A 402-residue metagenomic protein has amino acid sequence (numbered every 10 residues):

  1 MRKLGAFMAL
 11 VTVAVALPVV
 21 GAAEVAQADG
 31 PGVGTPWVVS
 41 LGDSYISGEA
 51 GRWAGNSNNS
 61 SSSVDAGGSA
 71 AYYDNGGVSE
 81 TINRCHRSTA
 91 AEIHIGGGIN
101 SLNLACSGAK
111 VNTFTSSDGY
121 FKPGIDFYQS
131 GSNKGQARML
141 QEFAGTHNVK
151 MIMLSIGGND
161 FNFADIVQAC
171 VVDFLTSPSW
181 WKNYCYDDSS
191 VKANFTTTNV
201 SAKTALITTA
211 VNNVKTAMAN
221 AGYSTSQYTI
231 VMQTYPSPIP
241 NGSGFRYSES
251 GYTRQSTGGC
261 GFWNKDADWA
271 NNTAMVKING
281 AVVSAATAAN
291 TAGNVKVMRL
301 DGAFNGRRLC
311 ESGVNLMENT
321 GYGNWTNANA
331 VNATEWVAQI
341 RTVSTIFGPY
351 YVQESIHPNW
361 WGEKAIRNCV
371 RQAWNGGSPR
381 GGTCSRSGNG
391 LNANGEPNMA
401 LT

Functional and structural regions predicted by a protein language model:
M1-A28: Secretory targeting and sorting signals
E24-S40, N133-I152, T208-T229: Short amphipathic alpha-helices and their capping/turn segments at secondary-structure boundaries
P31-G32, G48-A54, T113-S117, F163-Q168 (+1 more regions): Short, solvent-exposed loop/turn and secondary-structure capping segments
P36-W53, V64, N159-F161: Catalytic nucleophile-elbow at a beta strand-turn-alpha helix junction centered on a G-D-S/GDSL motif, marking
S44-G48, C106-N112, G158-F163, P236-P240 (+1 more regions): Solvent-exposed loop/turn segments at secondary-structure junctions within structured extracellular/periplasmic domains
S61-N199: Conserved SGNH/GDSL esterase-like catalytic core that processes O-acyl groups on lipids and polysaccharides
E92-S101, K203-T229, D266-L300: A structural motif corresponding to the C-terminal end of an alpha-helix and its immediate exit/capping segment
S237-W360: Mobile gating loops/cap/lid regions near enzyme active sites that modulate substrate access
